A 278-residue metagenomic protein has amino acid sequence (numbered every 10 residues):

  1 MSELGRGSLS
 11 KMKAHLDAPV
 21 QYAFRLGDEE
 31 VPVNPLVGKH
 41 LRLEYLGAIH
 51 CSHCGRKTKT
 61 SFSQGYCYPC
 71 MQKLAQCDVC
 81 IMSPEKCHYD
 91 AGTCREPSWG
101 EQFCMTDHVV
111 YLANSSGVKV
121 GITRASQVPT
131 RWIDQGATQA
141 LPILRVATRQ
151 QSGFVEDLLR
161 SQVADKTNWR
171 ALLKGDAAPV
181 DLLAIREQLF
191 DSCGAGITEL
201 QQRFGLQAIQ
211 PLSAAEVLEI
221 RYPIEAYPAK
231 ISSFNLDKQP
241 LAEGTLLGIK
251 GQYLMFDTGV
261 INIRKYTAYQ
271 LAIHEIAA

Functional and structural regions predicted by a protein language model:
M1-A278: Non-catalytic accessory segments flanking enzymatic or RNA/DNA-binding domains
